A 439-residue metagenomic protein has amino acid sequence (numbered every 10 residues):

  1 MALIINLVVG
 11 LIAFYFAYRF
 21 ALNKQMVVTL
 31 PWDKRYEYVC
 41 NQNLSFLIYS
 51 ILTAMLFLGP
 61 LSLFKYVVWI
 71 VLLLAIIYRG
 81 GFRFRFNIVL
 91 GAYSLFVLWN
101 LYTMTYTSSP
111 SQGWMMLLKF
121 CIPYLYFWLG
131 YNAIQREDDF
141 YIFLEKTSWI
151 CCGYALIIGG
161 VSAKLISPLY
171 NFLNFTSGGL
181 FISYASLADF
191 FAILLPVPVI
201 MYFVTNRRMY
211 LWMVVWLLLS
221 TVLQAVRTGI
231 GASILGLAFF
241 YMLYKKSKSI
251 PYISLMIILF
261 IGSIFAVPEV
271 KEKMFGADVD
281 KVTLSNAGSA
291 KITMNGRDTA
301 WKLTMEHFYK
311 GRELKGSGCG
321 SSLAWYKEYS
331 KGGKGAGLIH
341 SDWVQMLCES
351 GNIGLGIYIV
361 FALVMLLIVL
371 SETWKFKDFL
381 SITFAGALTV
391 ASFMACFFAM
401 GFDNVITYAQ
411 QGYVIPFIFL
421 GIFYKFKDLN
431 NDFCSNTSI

Functional and structural regions predicted by a protein language model:
M1-Y78, W99-T107, C396, S438: N-terminal signal-anchor transmembrane segment
A2-R19, I70-L72, L388-I439: Transmembrane alpha-helices of multi-pass inner-membrane enzymes
I4, G160, L223, Y244-A287 (+2 more regions): A membrane-periplasm/extracellular boundary helix in multi-pass inner-membrane enzymes that assemble envelope glycans
N23-K24, M209, S247-Y252, S350-F397: Hydrophobic transmembrane alpha-helices and their immediate junctions
Q42-I48, R85-F96, L129-I157: Interfacial loop-to-transmembrane-helix boundary motif in multi-pass membrane proteins
V67-V68, V89-L98, P110-A133: Aromatic-anchored transmembrane helix interface
Y141-Y170, I182-Y244, F265-A266, M394: Alpha-helical transmembrane segments of multi-pass inner-membrane proteins
G178, G288-E306, K310-S350: Long extracytoplasmic/lumenal interhelical loops at the membrane interface of multi-pass membrane proteins
